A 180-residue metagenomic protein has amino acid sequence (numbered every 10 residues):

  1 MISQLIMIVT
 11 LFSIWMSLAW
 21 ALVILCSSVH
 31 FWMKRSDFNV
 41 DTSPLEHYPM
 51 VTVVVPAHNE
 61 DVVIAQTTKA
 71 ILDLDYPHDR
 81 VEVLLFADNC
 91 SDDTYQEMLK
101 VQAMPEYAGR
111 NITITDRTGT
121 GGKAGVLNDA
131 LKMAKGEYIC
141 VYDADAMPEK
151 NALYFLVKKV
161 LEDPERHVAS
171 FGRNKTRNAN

Functional and structural regions predicted by a protein language model:
M1-H47: N-terminal membrane-anchoring/stem segments of glycan-assembly enzymes
F38-N180: Internal catalytic domains of large membrane-associated glycosyltransferases
